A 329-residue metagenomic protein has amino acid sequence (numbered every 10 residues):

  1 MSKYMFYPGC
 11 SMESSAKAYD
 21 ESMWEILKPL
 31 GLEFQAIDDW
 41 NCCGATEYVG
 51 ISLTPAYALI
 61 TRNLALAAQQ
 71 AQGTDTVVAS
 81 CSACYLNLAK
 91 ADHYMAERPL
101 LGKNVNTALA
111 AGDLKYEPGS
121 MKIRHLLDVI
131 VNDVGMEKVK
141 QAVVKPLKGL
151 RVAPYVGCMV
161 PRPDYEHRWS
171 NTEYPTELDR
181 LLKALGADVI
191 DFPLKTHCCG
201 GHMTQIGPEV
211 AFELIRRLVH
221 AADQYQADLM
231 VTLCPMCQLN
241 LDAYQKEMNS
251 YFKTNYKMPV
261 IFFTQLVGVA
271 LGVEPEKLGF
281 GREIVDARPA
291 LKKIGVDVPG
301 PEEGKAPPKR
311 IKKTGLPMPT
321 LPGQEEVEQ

Functional and structural regions predicted by a protein language model:
M1-Q329: Iron-sulfur cluster-binding electron-transfer modules in prokaryotic oxidoreductases
